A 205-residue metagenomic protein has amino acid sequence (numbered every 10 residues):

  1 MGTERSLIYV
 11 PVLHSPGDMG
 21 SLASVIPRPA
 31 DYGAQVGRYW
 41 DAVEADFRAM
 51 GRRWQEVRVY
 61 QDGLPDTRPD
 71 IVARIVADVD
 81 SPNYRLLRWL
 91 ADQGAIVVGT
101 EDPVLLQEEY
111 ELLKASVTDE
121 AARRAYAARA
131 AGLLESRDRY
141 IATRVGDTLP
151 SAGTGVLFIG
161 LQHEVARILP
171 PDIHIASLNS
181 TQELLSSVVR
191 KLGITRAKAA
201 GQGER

Functional and structural regions predicted by a protein language model:
M1-R205: Compositional signal for N-terminal targeting/processing segments
